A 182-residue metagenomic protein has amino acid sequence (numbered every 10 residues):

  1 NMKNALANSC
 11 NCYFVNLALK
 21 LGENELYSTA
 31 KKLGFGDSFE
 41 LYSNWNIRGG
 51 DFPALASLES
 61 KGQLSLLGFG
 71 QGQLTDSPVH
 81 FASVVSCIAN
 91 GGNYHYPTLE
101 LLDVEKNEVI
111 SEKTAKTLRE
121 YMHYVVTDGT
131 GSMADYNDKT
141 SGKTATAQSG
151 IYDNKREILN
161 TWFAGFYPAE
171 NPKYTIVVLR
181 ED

Functional and structural regions predicted by a protein language model:
N1-R180: Beta-lactam-recognizing serine transpeptidase/beta-lactamase-like catalytic domain environment
